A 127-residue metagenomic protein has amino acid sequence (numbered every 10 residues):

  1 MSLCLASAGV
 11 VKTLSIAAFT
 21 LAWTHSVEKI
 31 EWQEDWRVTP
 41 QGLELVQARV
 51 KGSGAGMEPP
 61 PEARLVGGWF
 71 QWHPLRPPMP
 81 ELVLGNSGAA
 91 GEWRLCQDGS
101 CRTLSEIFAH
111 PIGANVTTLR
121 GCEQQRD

Functional and structural regions predicted by a protein language model:
C4, A8-P60: N-terminal secretory signal peptides
P59-D127: Mature, soluble, non-transmembrane domains
